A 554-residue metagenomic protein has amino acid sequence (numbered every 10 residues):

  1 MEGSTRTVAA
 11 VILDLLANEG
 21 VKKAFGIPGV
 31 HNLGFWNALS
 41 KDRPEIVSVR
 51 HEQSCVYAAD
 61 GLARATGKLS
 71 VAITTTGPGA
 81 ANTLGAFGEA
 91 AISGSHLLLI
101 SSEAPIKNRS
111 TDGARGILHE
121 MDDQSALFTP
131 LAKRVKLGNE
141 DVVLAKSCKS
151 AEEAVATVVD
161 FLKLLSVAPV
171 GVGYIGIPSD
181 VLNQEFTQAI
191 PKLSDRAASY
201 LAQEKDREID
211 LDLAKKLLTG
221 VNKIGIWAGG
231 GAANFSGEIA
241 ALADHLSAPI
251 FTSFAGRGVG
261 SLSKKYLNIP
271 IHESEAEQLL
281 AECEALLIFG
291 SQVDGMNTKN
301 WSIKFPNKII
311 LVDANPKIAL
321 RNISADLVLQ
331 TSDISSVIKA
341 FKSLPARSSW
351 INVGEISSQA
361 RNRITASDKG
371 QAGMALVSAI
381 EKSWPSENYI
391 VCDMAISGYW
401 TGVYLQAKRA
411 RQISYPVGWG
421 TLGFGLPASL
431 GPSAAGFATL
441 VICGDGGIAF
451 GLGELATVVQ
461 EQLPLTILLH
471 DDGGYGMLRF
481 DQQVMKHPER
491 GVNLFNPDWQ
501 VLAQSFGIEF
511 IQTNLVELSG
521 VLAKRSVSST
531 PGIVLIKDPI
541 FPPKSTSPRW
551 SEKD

Functional and structural regions predicted by a protein language model:
M1-S4, V135-E152, G176, A189-I190 (+5 more regions): Phosphate/pyrophosphate-binding active-site segments
E2-L344, P464-I467: N-terminal alpha/beta PP-like core and its mobile active-site loop of ThDP/TPP-dependent enzymes
A9-L13, A17-G20, I27-V30, F35-S40 (+1 more regions): Active-site diphosphate/adenylate-binding microenvironment
H31, S54-C55, N82, Q124 (+5 more regions): Catalytic-loop motifs flanking and including active-site residues across diverse enzymes
D60, S125-A126, A240, S378 (+3 more regions): Active-site phosphate/pyrophosphate- and oxyanion-stabilizing loops and adjacent acidic/basic residues in soluble
N108-E120, L280, L320-N322, I338 (+1 more regions): Thiamine diphosphate
V167, W384-P385, V459-P464: Basic phosphate/pyrophosphate-binding loop/patch that engages nucleotide-derived ligands
